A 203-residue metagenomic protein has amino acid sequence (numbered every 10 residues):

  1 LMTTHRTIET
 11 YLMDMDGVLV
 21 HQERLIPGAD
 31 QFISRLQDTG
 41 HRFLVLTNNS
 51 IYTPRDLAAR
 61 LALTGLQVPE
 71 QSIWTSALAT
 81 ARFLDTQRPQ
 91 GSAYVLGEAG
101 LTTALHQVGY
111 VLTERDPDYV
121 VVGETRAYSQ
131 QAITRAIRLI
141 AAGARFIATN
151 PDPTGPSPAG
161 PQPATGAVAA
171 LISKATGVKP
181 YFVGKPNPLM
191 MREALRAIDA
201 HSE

Functional and structural regions predicted by a protein language model:
M2-M15, L19-E203: HAD-like aspartate-dependent phosphatase fold
